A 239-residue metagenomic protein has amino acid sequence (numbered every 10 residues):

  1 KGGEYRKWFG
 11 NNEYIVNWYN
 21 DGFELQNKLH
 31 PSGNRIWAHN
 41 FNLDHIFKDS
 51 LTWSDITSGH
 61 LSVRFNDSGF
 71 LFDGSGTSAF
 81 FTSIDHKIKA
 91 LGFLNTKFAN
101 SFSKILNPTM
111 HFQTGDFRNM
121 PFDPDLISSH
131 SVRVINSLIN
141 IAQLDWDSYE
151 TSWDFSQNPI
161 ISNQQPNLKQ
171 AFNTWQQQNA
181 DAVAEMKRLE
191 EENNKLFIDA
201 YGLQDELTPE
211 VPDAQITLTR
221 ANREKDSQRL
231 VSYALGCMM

Functional and structural regions predicted by a protein language model:
K1-R133, D147, T151, A221-M239: Polybasic, glycine- and aromatic-enriched phosphate-binding surface used to engage nucleic acids
G2, P121-M239: Non-catalytic DNA-recognition/assembly elements of restriction-modification systems
